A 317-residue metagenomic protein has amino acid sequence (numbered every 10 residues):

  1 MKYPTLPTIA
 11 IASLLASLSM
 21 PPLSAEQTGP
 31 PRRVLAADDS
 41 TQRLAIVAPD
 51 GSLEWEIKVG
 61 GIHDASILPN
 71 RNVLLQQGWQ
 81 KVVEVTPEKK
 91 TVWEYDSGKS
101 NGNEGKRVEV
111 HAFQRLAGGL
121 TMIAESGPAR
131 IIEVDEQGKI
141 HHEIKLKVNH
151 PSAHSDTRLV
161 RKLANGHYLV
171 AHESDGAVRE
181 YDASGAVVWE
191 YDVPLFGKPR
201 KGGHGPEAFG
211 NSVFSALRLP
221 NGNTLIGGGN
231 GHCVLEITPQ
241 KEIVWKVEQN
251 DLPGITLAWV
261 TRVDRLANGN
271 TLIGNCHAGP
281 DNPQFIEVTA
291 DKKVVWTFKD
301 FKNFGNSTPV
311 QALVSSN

Functional and structural regions predicted by a protein language model:
M1-P7: Positively charged n-region of N-terminal signal peptides that target proteins for export
K2, A16-S17, A25-E26: Residue-level detector of alpha-helical hydrophobic segments embedded in or interacting with membranes
T8-P22: Bacterial N-terminal signal peptides
E26-N317: Histidine-/acidic-rich catalytic cores in large beta-rich domains
